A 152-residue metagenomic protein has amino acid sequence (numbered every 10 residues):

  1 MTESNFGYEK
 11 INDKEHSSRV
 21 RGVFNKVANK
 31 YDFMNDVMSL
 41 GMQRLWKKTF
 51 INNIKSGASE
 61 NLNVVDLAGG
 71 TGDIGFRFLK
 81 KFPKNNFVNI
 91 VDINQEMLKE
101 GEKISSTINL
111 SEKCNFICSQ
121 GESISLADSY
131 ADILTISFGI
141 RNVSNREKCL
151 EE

Functional and structural regions predicted by a protein language model:
M1-R21: N-terminal auxiliary segments of SAM/dcSAM-dependent transferases
K30, L40-L62, R77: Conserved alpha-helix/loop element of class I SAM-dependent methyltransferases that forms part of the SAM/SAH-binding
Y31, L134-T135: Hydrophobic beta-strand segment of the Class I
N61, Y130-D132, R146: Local beta-strand N-terminus motif with an aromatic residue
N63-S123: Class I SAM-dependent methyltransferase SAM/SAH-binding core
E122-I133: A short acidic, Gly/Pro-enriched loop at the edge of an enzyme's catalytic core that lines a small-molecule cofactor
F138-G139: Short catalytic micro-motifs in class I SAM-dependent methyltransferases
V143-E152: A short, conserved alpha-helix within the catalytic core of class I
